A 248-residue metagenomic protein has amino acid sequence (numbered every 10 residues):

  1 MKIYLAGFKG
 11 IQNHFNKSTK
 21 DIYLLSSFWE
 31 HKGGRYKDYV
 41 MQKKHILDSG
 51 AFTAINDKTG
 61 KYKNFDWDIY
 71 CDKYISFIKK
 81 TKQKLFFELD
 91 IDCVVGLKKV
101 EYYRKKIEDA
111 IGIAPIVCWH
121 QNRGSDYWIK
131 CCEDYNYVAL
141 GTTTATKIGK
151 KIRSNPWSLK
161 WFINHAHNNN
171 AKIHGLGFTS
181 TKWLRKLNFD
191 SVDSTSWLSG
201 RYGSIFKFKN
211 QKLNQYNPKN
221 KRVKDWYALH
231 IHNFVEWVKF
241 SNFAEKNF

Functional and structural regions predicted by a protein language model:
M1-E108, F240-F248: Non-catalytic, usually N-terminal nucleic-acid engagement modules in DNA/RNA processing proteins
E30-V40, C93-K106, R123-Y127, A145-N164 (+2 more regions): Active-site-adjacent beta->alpha loops and helix N-cap segments on the catalytic face of soluble alpha/beta enzymes
K44-I46, K105-I113, R153-W183: Alpha-helix-loop-beta-strand connector modules within alpha/beta enzyme cores
D48, V117, L187: Conserved, mostly hydrophobic/aromatic
Y62-F65, S125-K130, T179-S194: Catalytic cores of alpha/beta
V117-G149: Histidine/lysine/aspartate-rich catalytic loop segments that bind and position anionic ligands
A139-T142, N170-S180, S191-S196: Glycine-rich anion-binding loop/nest that anchors nucleotide
R201-F248: C-terminal accessory extensions appended to soluble enzyme cores
